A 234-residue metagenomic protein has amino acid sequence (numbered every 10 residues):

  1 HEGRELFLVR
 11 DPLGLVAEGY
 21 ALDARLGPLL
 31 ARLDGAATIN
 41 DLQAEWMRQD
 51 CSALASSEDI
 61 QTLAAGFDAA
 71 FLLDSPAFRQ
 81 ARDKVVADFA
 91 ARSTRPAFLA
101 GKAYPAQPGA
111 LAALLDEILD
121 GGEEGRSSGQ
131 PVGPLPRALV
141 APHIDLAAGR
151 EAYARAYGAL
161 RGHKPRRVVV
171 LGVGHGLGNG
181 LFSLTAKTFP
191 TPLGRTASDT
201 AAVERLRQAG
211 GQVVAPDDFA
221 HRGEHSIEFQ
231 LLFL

Functional and structural regions predicted by a protein language model:
R4-E5, P12-P105, G109: Long, charge-rich, low-complexity alpha-helical segments
L6-L8, L234: Short acidic/polar alpha-helix capping motifs at helix-coil junctions
S93-F233: Active-site histidine-anchored catalytic micro-motif
